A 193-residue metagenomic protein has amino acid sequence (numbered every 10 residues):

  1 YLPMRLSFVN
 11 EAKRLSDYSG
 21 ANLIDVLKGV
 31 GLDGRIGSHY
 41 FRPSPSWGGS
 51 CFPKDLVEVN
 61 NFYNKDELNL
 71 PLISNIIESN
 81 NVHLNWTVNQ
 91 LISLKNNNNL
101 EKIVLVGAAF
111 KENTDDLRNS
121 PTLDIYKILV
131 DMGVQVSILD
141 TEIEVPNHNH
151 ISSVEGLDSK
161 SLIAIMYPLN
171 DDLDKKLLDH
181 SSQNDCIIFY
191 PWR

Functional and structural regions predicted by a protein language model:
Y1-R193: Structural/interface elements that position substrates and couple domains in central-metabolism enzymes
